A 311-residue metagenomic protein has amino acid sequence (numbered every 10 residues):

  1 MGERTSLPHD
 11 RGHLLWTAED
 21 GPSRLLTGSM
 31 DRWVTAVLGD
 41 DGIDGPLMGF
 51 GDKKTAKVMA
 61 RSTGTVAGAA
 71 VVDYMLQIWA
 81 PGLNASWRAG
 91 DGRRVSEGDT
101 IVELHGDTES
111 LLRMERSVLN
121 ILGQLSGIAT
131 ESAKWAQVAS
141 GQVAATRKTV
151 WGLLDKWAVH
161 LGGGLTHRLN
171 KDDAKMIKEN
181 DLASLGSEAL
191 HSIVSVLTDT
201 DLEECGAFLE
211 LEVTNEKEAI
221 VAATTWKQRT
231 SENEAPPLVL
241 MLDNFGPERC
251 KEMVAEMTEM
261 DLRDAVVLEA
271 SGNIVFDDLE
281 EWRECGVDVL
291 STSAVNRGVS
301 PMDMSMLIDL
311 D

Functional and structural regions predicted by a protein language model:
G2-V239, E248-E252, E256, V267-A270 (+3 more regions): Acidic/glycine-rich phosphate/pyrophosphate-binding loops and surrounding catalytic core that coordinate Mg2+
N244, G272, A294: Short secondary-structure boundary segments
F276: Short glycine/proline-centered loop/turn elements that form peptide/ligand docking sites
M304-D311: Active-site loop ensemble at the mouth of alpha/beta enzyme cores that anchors a bound cofactor
